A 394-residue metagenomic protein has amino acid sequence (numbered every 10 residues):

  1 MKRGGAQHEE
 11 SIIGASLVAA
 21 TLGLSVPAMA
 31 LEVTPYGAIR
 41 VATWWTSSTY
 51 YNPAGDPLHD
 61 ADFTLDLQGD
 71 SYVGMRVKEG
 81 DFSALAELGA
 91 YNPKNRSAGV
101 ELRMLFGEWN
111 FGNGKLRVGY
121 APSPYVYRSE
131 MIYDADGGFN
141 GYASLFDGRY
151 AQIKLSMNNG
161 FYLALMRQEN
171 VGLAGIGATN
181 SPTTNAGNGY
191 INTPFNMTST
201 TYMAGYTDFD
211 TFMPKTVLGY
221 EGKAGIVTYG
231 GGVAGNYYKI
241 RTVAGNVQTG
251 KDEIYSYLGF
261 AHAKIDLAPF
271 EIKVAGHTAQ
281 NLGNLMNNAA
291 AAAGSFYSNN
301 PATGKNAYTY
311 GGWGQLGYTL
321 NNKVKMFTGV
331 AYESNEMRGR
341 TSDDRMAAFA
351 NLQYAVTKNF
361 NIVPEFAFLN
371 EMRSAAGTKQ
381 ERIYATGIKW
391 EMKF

Functional and structural regions predicted by a protein language model:
M1-E32, N188-Y190, F195: Cleavable N-terminal export/targeting peptides
L31-T46, H59-T179, F212-P214, L218-G225 (+3 more regions): Outer membrane beta-barrel
S48-H59, N170-D208, Y238-I254, L282-A307 (+2 more regions): Solvent-exposed loop segments that connect transmembrane elements
A61-S71, G99-R103, F146-A151, D210-T216 (+5 more regions): Residues that define the transmembrane beta-barrel architecture of outer-membrane proteins
L65-E87, G219-G235, G317-A331, P364 (+1 more regions): Surface-exposed extracellular loop regions of Gram-negative outer-membrane beta-barrel proteins
F82-K94, L116-V118, G138, L163-R167 (+3 more regions): Transmembrane beta-strand segments that form the barrel wall of outer-membrane beta-barrel proteins
G222-A347: Detector for outer-membrane/organellar transmembrane beta-barrel domains, recognizing the amphipathic beta-strand
Y354-V356, Q380-F394: Outer-membrane beta-barrel "beta-signal"
